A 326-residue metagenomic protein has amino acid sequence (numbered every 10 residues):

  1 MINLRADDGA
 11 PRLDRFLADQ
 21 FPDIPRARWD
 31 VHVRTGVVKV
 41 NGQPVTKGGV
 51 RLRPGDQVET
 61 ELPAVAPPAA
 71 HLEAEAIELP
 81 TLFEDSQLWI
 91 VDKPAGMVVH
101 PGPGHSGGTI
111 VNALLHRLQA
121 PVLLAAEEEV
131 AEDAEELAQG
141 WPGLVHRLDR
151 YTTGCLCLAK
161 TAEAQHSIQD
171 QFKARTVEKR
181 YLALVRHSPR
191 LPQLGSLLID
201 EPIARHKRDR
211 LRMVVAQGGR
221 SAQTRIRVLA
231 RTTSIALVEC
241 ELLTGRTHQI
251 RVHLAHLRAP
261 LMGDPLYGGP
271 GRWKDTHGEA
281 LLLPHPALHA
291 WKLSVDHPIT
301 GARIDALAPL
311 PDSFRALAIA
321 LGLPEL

Functional and structural regions predicted by a protein language model:
M1-L326: RNA pseudouridine synthases
